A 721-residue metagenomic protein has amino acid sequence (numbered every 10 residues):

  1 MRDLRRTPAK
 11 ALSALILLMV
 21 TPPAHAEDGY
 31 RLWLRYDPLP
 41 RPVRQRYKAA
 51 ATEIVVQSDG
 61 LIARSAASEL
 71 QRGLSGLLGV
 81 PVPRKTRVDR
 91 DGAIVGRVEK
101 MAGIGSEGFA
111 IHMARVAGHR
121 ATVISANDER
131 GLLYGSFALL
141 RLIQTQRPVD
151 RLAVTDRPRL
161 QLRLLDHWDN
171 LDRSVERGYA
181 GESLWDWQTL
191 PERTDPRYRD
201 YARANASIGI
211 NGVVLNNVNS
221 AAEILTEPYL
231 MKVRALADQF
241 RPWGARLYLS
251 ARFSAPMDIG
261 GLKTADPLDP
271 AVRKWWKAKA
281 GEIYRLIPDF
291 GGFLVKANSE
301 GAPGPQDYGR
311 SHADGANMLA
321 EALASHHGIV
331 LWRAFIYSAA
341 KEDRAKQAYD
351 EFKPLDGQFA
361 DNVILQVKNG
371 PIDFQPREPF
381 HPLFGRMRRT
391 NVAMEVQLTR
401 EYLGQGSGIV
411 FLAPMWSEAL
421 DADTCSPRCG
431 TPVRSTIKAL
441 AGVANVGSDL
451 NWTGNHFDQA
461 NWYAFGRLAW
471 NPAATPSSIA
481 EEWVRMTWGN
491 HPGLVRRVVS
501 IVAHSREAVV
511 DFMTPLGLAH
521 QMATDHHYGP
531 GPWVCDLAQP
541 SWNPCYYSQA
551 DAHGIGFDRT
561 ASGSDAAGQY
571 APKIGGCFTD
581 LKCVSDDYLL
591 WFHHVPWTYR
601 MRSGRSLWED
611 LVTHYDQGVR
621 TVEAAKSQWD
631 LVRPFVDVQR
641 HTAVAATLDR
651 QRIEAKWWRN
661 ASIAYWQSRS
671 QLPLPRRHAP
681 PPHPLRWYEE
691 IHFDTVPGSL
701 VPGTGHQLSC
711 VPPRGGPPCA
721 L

Functional and structural regions predicted by a protein language model:
M1-L12: Bacterial N-terminal signal peptides that target proteins for export
S13-A14, A24: Cleavable N-terminal signal peptides
H25-H119, V149: Acidic, contiguous N-terminal accessory segments
D59-E69, G73, M101-K277, G281-G292 (+2 more regions): Feature activates predominantly on carbohydrate-active enzymes
G79-R87, P148-A153, N217-V218, G493-R497: Surface-exposed patches in mature extracellular/periplasmic domains of secreted proteins
V82, T189, E227, A235 (+2 more regions): Catalytic-core regions of glycoside hydrolase
C429-A720: Catalytic domains of carbohydrate-active enzymes that cleave complex glycans
